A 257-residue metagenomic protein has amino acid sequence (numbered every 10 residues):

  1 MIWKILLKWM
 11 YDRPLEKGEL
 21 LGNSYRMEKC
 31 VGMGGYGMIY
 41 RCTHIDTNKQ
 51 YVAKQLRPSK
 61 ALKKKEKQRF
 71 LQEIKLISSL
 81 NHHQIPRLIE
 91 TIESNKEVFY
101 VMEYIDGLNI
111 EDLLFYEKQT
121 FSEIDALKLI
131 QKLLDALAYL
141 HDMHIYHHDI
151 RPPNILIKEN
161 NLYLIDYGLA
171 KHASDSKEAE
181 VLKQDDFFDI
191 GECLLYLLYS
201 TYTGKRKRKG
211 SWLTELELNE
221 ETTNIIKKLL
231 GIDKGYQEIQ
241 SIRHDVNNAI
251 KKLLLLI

Functional and structural regions predicted by a protein language model:
M38: Conserved N-lobe ATP-binding subsite of Hanks-type protein kinase domains, especially the beta3 VAIK lysine
I45-K65: ATP-binding glycine-rich loop module of kinase domains
F70-K75: Regulatory alphaC helix of protein kinase catalytic domains
E90-T91: A short, aromatic-enriched beta-strand patch in the conserved N-lobe beta-sheet of the protein kinase catalytic domain
N95-N109, L113: Conserved short submotifs of the Hanks-type protein kinase catalytic core that shape the nucleotide-binding pocket
L129-I130: Activation segment signature within eukaryotic-like protein kinase domains
H141-I157: Catalytic-loop of the protein kinase fold
L169-I225: C-lobe/activation-segment region of protein kinase-like
